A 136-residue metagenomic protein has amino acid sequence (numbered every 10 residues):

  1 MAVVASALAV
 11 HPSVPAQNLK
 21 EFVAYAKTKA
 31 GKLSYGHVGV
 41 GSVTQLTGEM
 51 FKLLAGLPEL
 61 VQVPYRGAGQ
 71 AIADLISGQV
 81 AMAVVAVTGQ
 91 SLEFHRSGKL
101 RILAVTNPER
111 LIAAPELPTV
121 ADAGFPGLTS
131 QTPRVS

Functional and structural regions predicted by a protein language model:
M1-Q70, P118-F125, Q131-S136: Hinge/capping helix and adjacent helix->loop/strand transition within the periplasmic-binding protein
A7, A81-M82, R101-I102: Short, Asp-centered acidic motifs that coordinate Mg2+ and/or phosphate in catalytic or ligand-binding sites
Q17, Q90-S136: C-terminal lobe and pocket-closing loops of periplasmic/extracytoplasmic Venus-flytrap solute-binding proteins
K32-S34, G56-L57, I76-S77, L92 (+1 more regions): A short, structure-level motif marking secondary-structure boundaries and short turns
G39, R66-G67, A86-G89, T106-E109: Glycine-rich beta-alpha junction loops
M50, L54, G69-A83, L92-S97: Short helices/loops that flank or line small-molecule/ion binding pockets
A81-V85, S130-Q131: A general structural signal for short secondary-structure boundary/capping elements
